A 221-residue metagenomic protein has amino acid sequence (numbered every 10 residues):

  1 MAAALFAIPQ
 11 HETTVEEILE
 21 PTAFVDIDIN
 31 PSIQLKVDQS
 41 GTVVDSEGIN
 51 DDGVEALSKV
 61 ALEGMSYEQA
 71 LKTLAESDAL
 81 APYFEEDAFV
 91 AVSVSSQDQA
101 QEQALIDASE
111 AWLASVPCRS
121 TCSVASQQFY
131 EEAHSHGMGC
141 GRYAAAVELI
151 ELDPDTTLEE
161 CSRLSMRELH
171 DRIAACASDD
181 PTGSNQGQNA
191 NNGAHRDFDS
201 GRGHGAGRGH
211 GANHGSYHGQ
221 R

Functional and structural regions predicted by a protein language model:
M1-T14: Single-pass transmembrane signal-anchor helices and their membrane-water interface zones
T14-R221: Polar, acidic low-complexity tracts enriched in Ser/Thr/Gln/Glu with frequent Gly/Pro and Thr-Pro motifs
